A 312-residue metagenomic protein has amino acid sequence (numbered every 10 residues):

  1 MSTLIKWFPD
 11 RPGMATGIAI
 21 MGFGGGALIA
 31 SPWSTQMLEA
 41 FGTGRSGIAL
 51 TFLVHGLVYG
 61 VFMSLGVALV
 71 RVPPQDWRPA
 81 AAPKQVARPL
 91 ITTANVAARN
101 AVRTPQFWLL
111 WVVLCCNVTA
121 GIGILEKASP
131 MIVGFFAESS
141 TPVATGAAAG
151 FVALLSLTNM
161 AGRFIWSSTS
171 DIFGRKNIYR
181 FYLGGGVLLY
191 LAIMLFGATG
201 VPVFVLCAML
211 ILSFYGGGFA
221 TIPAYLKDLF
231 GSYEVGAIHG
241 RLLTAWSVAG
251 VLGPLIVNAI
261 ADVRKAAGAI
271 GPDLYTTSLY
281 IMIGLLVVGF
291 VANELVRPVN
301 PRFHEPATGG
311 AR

Functional and structural regions predicted by a protein language model:
M1-M21, G231: Cytoplasmic helix-loop-helix junction between adjacent transmembrane helices in 12-TM secondary transporters
I18-F52, S247-R264: A gly/Pro-rich, aromatic-decorated transmembrane alpha-helix motif that marks the paired, flexible gating helices
S31, R99-S167, G250-N258: Extracytoplasmic gate region of multi-pass secondary transporters
G56-V86, G289-R297: C-terminal membrane-cytosol helix-exit motif in multi-pass small-molecule transporters
V72-N95, R302-G310: Flexible cytoplasmic inter-helical loops of multi-pass small-molecule transporters
D171-L183: Cytoplasmic membrane-interface "Motif A"-like loop-to-helix N-cap segments of 12-TM Major Facilitator Superfamily
G185-A198: C-terminal ends and interior cores of transmembrane alpha-helices in multi-pass membrane transporters/permeases
P202-G217: Hydrophobic core of transmembrane alpha-helices in multi-pass small-molecule transporters, especially MFS/SLC-type
